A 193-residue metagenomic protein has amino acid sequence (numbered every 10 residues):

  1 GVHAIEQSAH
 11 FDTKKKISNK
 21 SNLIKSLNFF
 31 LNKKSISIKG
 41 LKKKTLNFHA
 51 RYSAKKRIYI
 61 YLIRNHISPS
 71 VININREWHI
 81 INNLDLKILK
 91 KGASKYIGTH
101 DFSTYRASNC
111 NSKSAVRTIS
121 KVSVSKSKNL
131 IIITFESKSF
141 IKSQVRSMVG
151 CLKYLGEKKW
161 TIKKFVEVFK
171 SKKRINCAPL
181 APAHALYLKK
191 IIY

Functional and structural regions predicted by a protein language model:
G1-Y193: Structured-RNA-binding interfaces characteristic of tRNA pseudouridine synthases
